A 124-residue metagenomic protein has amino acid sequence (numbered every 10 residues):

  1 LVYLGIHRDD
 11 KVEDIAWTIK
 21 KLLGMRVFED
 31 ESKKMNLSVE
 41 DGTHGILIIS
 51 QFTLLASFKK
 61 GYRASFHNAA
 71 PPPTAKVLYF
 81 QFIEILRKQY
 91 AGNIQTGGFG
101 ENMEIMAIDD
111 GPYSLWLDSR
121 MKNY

Functional and structural regions predicted by a protein language model:
L1, I46, D110-P112: Structural motif
L1-T43, A56-N68, P72-I85, Q89: Compact, glycine-rich, soluble single-domain proteins
G5, S50, W116: Short beta-strand segments
R8, T53, R120: Short, glycine/serine-rich, charged loops/turns that create anion-binding and catalytic segments at active sites
T18, I49, Y113: Residue-level signal for inorganic ion chemistry
E31-I46, Q95-A107: Glycine/charge-rich, flexible interdomain linkers and switch-proximal surface loops that mediate coupling
I46, Q51-L54: Short glycine-enriched loops at secondary-structure junctions
F66-Y124: Positively charged, low-complexity, intrinsically disordered RNA-binding extensions
